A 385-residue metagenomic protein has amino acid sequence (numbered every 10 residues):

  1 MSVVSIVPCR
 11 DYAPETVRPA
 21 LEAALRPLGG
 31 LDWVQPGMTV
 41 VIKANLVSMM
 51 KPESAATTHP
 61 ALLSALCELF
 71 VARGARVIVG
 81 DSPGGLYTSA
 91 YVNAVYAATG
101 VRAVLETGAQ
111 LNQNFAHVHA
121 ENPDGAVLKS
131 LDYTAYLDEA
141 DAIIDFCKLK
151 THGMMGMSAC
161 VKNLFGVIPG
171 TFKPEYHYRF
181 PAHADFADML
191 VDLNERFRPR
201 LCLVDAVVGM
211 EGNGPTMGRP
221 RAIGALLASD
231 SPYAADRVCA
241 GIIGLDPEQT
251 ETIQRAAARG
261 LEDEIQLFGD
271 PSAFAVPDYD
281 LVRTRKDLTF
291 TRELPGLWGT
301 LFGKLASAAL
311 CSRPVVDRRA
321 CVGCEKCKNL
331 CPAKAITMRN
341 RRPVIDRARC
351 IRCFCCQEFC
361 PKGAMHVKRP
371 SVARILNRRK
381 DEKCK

Functional and structural regions predicted by a protein language model:
M1-V322, K328-R342, R347, Q357 (+1 more regions): N-terminal and secondary-structure boundary signal
